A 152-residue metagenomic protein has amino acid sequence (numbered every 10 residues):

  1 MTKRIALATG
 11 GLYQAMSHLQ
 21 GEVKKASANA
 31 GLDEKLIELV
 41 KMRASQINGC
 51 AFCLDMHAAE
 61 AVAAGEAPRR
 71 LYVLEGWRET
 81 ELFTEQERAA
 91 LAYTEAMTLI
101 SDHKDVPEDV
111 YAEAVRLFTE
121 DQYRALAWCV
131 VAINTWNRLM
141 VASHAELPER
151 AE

Functional and structural regions predicted by a protein language model:
M1-E152: Hydrophobic alpha-helical segments
